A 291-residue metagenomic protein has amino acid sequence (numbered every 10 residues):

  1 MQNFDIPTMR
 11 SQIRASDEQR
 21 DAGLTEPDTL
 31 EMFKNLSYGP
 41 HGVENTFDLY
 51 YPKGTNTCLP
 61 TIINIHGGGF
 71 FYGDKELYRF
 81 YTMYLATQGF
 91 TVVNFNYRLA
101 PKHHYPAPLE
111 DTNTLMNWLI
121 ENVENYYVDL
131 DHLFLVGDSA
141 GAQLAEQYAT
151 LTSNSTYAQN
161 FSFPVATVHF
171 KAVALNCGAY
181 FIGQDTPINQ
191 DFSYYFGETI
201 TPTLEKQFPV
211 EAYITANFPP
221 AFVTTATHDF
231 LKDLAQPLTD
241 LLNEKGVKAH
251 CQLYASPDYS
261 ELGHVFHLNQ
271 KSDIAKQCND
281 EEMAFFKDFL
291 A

Functional and structural regions predicted by a protein language model:
M1-A291: Alpha/beta-hydrolase superfamily serine-hydrolase fold, recognizing
